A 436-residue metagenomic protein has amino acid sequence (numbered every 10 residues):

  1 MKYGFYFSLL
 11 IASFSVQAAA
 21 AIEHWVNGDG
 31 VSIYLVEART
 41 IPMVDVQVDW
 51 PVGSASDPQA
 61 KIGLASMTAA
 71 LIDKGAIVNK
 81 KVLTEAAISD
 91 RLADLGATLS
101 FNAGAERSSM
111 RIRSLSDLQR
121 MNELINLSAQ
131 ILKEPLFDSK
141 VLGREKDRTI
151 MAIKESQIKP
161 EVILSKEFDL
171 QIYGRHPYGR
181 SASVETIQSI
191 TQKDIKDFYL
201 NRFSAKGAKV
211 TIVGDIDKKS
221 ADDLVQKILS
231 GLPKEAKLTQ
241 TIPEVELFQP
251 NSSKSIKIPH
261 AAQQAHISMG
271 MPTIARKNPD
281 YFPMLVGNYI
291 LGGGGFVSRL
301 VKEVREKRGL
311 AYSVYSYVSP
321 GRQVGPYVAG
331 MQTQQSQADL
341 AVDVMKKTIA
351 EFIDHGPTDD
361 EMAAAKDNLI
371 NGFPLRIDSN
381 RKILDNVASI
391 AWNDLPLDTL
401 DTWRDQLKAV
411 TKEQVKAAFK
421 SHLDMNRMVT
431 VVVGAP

Functional and structural regions predicted by a protein language model:
S13-V16: N-terminal signal peptide c-region/cleavage motif recognized by signal peptidases
A19-W25, I88-S89, D169-A208, T241-E246 (+2 more regions): Histidine-acidic residue clusters that define the catalytic metal-binding segment of zinc metallopeptidase domains
I22, Q47-I112, P177, S181 (+1 more regions): M16/MPP (pitrilysin/insulinase) zinc-metallopeptidase core fold and M16-derived inactive scaffolds
S54, T98, S268-P272, G292-T333: A structural supersecondary motif
V78-L83, I112-R144, G294, Y315 (+1 more regions): M16/insulysin-pitrilysin zinc metalloprotease superfamily fold
A87-F198, A363-R381, D385: Acidic/histidine-enriched segments that form metal/cofactor-coordinating and catalytic pocket/exosite environments
G179-A182, K209-A275, V432-P436: An aromatic/glycine/proline-enriched structural segment found at the starts of mature extracellular/organellar domains
K209-G214, F248, M331, D360-P436: C-terminal regions of mature proteins
